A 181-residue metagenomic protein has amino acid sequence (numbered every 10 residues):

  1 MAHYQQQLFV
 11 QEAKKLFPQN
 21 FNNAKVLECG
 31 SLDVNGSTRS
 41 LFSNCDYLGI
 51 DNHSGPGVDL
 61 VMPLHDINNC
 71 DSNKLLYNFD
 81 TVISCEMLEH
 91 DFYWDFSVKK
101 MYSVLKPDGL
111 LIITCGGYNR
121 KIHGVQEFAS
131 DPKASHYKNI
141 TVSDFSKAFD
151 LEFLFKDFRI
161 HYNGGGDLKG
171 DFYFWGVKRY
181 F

Functional and structural regions predicted by a protein language model:
M1, E86-E89, Y137: Conserved aromatic-histidine-acidic binding/catalytic patches
M1-N20: Class I SAM-dependent methyltransferase Rossmann-like catalytic core, especially the SAM/SAH-binding loop
Q6-E12, V26, K74, K133-Y137: A broad, low-specificity signal for short, low-complexity segments enriched in glycine/proline and polar/charged
K15-L16, G36, Y162: Generic recognition of flexible, low-complexity loop/linker segments
F17, R39-S43, F149-F155: Alpha-helix C-terminal capping segments
F21-I122, F174: Conserved SAM-binding loop
F92-F181: S-adenosyl-L-methionine-dependent methyltransferase catalytic module, highlighting the catalytic core
